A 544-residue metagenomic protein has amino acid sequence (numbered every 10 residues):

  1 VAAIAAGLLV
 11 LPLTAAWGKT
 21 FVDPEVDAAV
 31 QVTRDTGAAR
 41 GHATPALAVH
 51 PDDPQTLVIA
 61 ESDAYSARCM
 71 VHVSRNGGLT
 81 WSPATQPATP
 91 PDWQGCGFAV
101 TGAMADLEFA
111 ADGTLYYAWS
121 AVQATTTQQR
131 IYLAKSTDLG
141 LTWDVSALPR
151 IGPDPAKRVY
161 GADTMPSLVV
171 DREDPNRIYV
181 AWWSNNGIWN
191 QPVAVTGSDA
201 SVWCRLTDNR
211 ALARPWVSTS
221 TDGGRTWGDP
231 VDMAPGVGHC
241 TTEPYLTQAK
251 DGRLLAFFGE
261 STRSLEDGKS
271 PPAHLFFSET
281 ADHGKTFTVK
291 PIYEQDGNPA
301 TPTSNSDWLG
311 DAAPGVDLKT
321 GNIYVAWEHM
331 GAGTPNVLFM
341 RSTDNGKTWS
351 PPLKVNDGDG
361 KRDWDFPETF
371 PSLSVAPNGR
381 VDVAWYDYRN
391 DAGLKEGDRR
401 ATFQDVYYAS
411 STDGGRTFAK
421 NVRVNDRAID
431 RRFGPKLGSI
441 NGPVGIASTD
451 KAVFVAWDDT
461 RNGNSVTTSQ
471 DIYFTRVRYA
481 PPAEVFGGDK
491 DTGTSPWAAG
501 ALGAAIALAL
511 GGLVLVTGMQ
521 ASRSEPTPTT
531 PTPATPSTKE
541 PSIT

Functional and structural regions predicted by a protein language model:
A2-P12: Bacterial N-terminal signal peptides
W17-P526: Extracellular, repeat-based ectodomains that mediate carbohydrate processing or recognition
S522-T544: Cytoplasmic C-terminal tails of single-pass
